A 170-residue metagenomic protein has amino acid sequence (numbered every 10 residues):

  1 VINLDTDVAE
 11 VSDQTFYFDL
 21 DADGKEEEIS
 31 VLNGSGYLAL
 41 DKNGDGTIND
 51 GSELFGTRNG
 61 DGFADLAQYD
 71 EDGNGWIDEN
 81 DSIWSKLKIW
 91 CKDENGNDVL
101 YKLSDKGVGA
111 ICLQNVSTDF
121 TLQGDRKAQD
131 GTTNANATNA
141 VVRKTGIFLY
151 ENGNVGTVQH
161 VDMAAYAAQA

Functional and structural regions predicted by a protein language model:
V1-A170: Calcium-binding acidic motifs and repeat modules
